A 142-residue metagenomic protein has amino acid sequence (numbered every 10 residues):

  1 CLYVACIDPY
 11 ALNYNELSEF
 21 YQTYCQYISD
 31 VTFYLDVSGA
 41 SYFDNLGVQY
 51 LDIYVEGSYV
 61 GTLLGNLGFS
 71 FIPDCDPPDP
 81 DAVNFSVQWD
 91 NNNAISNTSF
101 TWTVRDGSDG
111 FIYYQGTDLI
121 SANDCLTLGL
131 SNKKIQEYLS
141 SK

Functional and structural regions predicted by a protein language model:
C1-I28: Extracellular calcium-associated, cysteine-rich motifs in secreted modular proteins
L2, Y21, S70-F71, S121: Secretory pathway export signals and precursors
A5-D8, Y27-S41, I135-S141: A short, Gly/Thr-enriched small/hydrophobic beta-strand-prone motif that recurs across taxa
Y14-N15, T32-L35, A82-F85, N132-I135: Extracellular/mature segments of secreted proteins
E16, F20, A40-N66: Short, ordered, surface-exposed loop/turn motifs in non-cytosolic proteins
D30, V48-Y50, N97-T101: Exposed beta-strand and adjacent loop surfaces of beta-rich binding modules that mediate intermolecular recognition
Y54-S96: Tryptophan-paired
N93-K142: Structured interaction patches on ligand/partner-binding surfaces of diverse proteins
